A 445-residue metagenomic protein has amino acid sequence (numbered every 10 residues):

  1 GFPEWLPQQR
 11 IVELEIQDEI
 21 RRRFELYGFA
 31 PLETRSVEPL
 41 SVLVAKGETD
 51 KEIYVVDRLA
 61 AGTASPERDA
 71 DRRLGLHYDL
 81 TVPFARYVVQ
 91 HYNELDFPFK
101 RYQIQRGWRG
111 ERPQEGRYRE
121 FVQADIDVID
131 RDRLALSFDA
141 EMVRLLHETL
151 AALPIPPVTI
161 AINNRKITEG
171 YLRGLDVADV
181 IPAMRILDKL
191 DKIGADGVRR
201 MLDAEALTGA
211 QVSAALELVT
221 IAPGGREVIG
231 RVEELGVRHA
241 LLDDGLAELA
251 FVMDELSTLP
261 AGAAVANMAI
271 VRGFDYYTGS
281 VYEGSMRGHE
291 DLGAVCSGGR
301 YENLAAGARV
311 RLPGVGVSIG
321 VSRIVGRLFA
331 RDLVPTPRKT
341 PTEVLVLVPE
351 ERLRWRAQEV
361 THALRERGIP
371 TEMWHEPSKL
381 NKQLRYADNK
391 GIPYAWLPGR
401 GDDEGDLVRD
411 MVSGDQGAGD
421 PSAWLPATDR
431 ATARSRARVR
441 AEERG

Functional and structural regions predicted by a protein language model:
G1-R10, T63-A64, R68: Auxiliary tRNA-acceptor-end handling modules of aminoacyl-tRNA synthetases
W5, Y54-V56, V295, L304: Short clusters of hydrophobic/aromatic residues that line enzyme substrate/ligand-binding pockets
V12-Y27, E38-S41, D69-D71, D79-L95 (+3 more regions): Positively charged, Gly/Ser-enriched RNA/tRNA-binding surfaces
L32, S36-L74: Polyanion/phosphate-binding surface patch
E33-S36, I162-N164, G399: Glycine-rich, histidine-containing beta strand-loop boundary motifs that form or position
E52-P66, L175-D203, L207, M286-G288: Acidic, His- and aromatic-enriched active-site or binding-groove loops in soluble protein domains that engage sugars
T159-D176: Glycine-rich, mobile lid/loop segments that gate access to catalytic sites or pores
N164, D191-G194, G224: Short, solvent-exposed helix-helix connector turns and helix-capping sites enriched in acidic/polar residues
